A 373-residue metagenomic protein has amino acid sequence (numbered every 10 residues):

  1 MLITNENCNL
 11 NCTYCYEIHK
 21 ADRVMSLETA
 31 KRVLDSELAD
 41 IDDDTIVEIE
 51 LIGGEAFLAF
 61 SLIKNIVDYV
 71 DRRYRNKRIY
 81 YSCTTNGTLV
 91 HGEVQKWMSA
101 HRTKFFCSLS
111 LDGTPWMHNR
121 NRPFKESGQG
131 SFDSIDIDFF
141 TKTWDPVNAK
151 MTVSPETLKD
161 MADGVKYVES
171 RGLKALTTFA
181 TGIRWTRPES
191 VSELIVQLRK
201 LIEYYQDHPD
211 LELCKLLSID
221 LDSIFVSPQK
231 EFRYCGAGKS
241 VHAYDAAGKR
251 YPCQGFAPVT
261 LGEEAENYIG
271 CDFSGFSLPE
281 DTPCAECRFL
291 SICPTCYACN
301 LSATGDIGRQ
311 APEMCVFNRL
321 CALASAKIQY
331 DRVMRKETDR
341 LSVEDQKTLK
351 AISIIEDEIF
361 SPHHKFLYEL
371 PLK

Functional and structural regions predicted by a protein language model:
M1-E28: Canonical Radical SAM [4Fe-4S] cluster-binding loop centered on the CxxxCxxC motif and its immediate flanking residues
T4, C8, E280-P283, F289 (+1 more regions): Short metal-coordination and nucleic-acid-contact micro-motifs, chiefly zinc-binding Cys/His arrays
L34-E50, A59-G182, T186: Radical SAM/AdoMet-radical enzyme domain recognition
W116, R120-N121, A175-L194, L213-Q229 (+1 more regions): Flexible glycine/acidic-rich beta-alpha junction loops that bind and position SAM and/or redox cofactors in anaerobic
V196-V226, K249-T295, C299: C-terminal accessory region of radical SAM enzymes
C235-K239: Short, small/polar residue-rich loop motifs at catalytic or cofactor-binding pockets
D245: Short, acidic, Ser/Thr-enriched surface-loop or helix-capping motifs
A285-K373: Radical SAM enzyme core and accessory elements
